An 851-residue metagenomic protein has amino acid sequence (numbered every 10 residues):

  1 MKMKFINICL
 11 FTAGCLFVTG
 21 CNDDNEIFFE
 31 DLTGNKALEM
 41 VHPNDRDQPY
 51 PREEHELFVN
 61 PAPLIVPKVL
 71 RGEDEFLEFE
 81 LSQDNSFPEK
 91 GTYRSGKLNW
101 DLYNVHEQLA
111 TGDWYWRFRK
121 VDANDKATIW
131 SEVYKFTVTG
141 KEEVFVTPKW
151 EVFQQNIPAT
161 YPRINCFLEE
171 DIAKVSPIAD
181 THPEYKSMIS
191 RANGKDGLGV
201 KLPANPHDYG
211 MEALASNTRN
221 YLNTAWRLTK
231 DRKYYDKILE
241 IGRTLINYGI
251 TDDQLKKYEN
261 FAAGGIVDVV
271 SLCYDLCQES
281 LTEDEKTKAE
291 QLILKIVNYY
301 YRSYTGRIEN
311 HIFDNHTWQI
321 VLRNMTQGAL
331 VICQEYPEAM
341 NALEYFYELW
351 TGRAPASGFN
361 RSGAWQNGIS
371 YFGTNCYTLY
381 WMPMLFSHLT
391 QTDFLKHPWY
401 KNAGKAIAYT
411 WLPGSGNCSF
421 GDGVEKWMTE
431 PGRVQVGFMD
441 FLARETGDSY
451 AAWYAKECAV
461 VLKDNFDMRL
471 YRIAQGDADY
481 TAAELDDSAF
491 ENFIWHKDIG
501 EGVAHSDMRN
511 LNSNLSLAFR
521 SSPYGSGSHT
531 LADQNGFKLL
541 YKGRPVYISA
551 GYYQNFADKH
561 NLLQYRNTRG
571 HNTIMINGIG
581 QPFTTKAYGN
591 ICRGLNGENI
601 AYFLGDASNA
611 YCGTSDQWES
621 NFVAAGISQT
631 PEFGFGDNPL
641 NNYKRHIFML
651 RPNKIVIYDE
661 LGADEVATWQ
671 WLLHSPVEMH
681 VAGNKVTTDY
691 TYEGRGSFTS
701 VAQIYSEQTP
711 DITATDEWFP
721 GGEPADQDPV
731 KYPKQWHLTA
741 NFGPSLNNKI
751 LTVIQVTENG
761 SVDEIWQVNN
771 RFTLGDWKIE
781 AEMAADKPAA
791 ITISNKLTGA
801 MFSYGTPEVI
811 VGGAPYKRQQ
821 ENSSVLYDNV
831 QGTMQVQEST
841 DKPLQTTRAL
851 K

Functional and structural regions predicted by a protein language model:
C15-H42, F145: Bacterial Sec-dependent N-terminal signal peptides
V59-G72: Conserved aromatic anchor
F76-T111: Recognizes extended acidic, P/S/T-rich segments that occur within or adjacent to Ig-like beta-sandwich modules
A123-K141: Extracellular fibronectin type III
M188-I189, K201-W411, V424: Aromatic-lined, polymer-binding surfaces characteristic of secreted/periplasmic polysaccharide-degrading enzymes
I332, T374-V546, G743-K749, W766-Q767 (+1 more regions): Carbohydrate-active enzyme catalytic cores, enriched for enzymes that act on polyanionic acidic polysaccharides
Y553, A557-K851: CBM-like, beta-strand-rich accessory domains located in the C-terminal region of large, secreted polysaccharide-active
